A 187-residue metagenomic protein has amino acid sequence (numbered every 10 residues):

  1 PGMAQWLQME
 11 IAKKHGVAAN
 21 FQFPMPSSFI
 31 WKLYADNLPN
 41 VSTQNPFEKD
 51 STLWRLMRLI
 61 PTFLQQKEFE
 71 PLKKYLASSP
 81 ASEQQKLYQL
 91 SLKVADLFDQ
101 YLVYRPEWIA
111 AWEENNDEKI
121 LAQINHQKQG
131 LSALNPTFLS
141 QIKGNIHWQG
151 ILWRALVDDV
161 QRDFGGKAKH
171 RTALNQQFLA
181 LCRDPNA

Functional and structural regions predicted by a protein language model:
G2-W6, I11-P185: Basic/charged alpha-beta structural segments of nucleotide/phosphate-handling enzymes
